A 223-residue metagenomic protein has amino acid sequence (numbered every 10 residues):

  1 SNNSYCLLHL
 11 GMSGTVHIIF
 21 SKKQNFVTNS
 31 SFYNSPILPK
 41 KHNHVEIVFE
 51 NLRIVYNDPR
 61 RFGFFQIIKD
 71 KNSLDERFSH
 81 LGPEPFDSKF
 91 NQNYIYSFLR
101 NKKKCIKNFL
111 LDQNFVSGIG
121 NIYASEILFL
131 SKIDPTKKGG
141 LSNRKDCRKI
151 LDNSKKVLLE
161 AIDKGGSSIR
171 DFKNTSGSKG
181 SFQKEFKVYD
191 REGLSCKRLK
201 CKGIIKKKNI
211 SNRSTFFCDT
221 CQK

Functional and structural regions predicted by a protein language model:
S1-N2, F49-N51, R198-K200: Short acidic, glycine-rich loop/turn motifs
S1-S4, T220-Q222: Secondary-structure transition/turn motif
C6-S117, Y123-L130: Phosphate/anion-contacting hairpin/loop surfaces
Q24-F26, Y94, F98-K223: Basic, nucleic-acid-binding surfaces and adjacent catalytic neighborhoods in DNA/RNA-processing proteins
